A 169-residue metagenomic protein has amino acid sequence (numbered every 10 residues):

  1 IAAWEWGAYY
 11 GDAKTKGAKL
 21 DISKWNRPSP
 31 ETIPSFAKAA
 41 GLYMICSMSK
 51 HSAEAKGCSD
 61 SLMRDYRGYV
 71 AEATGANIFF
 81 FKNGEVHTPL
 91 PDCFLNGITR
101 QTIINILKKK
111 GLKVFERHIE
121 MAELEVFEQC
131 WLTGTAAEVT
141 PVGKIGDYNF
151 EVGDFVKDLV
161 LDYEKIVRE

Functional and structural regions predicted by a protein language model:
A2-E169: Helix-start/capping segments and mature chain N-termini
